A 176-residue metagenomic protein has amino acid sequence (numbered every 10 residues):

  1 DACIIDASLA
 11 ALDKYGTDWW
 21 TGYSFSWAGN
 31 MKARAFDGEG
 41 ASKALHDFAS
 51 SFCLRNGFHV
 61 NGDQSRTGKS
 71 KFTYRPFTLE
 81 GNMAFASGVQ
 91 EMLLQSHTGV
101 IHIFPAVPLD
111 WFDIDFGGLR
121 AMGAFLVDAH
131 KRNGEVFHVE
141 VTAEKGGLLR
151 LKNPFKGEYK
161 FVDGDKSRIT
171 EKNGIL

Functional and structural regions predicted by a protein language model:
D1-V100, W111, F137: Active-site core of glycosidic bond-cleaving carbohydrate-active enzymes
S51-L54, L126, L151-N153, G164 (+1 more regions): Short, surface-exposed linear patches
G62, E158-L176: Solvent-exposed beta-strand/loop surfaces of large extracellular or lumenal domains
S65, A121, L126, F137 (+3 more regions): Polar low-complexity intrinsically disordered regions enriched in Ser/Thr and small residues
K69-P76, K156-Y159, D163-G164: A short, terminal or domain-edge coil/loop segment
I103-G146: Surface beta-strand/loop "capping" patches
T142-G157: Surface-exposed beta-strand/loop patches in extracellular or lumenal glycoproteins
